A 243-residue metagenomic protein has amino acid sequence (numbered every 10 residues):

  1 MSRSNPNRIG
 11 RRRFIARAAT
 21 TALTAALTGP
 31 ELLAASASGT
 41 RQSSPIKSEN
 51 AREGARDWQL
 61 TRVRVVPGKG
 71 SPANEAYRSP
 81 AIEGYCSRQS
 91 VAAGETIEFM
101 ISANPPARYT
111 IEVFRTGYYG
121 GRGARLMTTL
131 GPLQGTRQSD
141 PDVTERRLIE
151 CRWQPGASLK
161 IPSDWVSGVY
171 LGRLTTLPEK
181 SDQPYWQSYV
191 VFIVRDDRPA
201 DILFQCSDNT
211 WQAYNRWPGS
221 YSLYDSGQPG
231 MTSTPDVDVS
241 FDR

Functional and structural regions predicted by a protein language model:
M1-R13, T20-A25, S36: N-terminal secretory signal peptides
N7-R8, G29-R64: C-terminal segment of N-terminal export signals and the immediately downstream linker at the start of the mature
D57-Q89: Low-complexity, acidic Ser/Thr/Pro/Gly-rich terminal tails and inter-domain linkers that flank the onset of structured
L60-R62, P80, T116-A157: Extracellular/oxidizing-compartment recognition motifs
Y85-E98, S102, R137-L177: Ligand-binding face of N-terminal immunoglobulin V-set domains in extracellular IgSF glycoproteins
P106, E112-T116, R122-G131, P184-R243: Aromatic-Pro/Gly-enriched surface loop or interdomain linker that acts as a lid/target-recognition segment
L177-Y185: Short acidic/polar inter-strand loop motif in beta-rich domains
